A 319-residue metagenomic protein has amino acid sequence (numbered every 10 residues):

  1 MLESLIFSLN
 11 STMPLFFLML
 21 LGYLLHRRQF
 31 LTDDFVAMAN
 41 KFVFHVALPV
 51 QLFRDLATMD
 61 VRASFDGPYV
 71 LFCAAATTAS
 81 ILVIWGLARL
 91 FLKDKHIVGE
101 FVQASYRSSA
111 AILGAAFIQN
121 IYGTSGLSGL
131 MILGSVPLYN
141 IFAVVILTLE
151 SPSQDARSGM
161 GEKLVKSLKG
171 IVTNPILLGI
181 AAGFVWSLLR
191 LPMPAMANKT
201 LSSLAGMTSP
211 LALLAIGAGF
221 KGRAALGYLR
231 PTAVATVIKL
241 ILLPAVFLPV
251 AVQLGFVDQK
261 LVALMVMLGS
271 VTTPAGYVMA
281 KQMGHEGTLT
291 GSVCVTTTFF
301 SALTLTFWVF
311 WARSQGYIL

Functional and structural regions predicted by a protein language model:
M1-L319: Alpha-helical transmembrane segments of multi-pass small-molecule/ion transporters
